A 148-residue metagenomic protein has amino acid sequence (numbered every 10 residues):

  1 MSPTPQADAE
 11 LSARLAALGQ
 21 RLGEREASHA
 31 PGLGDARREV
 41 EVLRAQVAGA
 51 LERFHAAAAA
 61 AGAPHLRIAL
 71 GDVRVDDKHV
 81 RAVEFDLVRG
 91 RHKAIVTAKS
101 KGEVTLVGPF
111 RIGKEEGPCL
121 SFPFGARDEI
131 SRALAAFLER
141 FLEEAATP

Functional and structural regions predicted by a protein language model:
M1, T147-P148: Short intrinsically disordered terminal tails
S2-Q20: Acidic, low-complexity proline/glycine-rich segments
A17-H65: Contiguous, amphipathic alpha-helical segments that mediate oligomerization or scaffolding in large protein assemblies
G34, R81, E143-T147: A long, low-hydrophobicity, low-complexity, charged/polar interaction segment common in nuclear/chromatin-associated
A63-R91: Short, structured protein-protein interaction patches enriched in aromatics and acidic/basic residues, typified by
A82-R132: Intrinsically disordered, low-complexity regulatory segments enriched in Ser/Thr/Pro and charged residues
A126-A136, R140, E144-T147: Well-ordered alpha/beta subsegment
